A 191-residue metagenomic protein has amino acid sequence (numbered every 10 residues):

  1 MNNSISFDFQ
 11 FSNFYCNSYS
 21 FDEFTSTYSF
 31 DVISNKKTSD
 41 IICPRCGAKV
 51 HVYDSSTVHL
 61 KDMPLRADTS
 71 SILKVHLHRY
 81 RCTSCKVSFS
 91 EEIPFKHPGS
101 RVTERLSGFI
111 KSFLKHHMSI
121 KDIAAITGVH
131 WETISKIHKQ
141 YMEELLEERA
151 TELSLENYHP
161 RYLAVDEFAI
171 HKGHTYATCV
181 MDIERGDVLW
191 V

Functional and structural regions predicted by a protein language model:
M1-V87, I93: Short, conserved DNA-binding cores of transcription-related domains
F30, C43-C46, C82, I110 (+4 more regions): Mobile genetic element proteins and their domesticated derivatives, centered on retroelements and DNA transposons
D31-K36, A48, E92-I93, F109 (+5 more regions): Secondary-structure boundary/capping micro-motif
A48, G128, K139, E143: Residue-level detection of the helix-turn-helix DNA-binding "recognition helix"
K96-R105, W131-E132, K139: Short, conserved phosphate-binding/catalytic loop or strand-edge motifs used in phosphoryl-/nucleotidyl-transfer
T103-H117: Short, amphipathic alpha-helical "recognition" segments used to contact nucleic acids or chromatin
K121-I137: Short, basic interhelical loop/turn and adjoining N-cap of the next helix at nucleic-acid- or acidic-partner-contacting
K139-V191: RNase H-like nuclease fold core
